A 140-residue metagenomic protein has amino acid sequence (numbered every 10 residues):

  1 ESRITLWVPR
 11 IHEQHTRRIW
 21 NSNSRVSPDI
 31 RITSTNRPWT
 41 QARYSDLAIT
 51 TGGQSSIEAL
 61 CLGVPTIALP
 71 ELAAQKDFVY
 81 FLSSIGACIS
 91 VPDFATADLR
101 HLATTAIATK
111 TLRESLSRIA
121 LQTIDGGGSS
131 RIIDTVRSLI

Functional and structural regions predicted by a protein language model:
E1-I140: Nucleotide-activated sugar donor-binding and catalytic core shared by glycosyltransferases and related lipid-linked
